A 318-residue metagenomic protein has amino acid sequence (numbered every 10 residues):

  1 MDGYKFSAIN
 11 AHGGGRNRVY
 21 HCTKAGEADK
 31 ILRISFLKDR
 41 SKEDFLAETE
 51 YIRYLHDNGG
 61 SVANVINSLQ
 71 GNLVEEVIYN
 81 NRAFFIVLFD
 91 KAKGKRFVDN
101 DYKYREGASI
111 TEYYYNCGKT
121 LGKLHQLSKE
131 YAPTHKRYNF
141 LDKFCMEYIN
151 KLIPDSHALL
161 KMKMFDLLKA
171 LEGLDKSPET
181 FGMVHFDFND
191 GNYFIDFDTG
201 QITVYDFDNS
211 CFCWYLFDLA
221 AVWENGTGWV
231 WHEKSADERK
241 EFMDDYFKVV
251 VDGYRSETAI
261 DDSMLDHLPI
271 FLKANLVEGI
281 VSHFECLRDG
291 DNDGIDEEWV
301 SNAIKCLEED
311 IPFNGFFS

Functional and structural regions predicted by a protein language model:
M1-A8: Juxta-kinase regulatory segment immediately upstream of eukaryotic protein kinase catalytic domains
G15-G26, I31, K169-F217: Active-site acidic catalytic loop and adjacent metal/ATP-binding pocket of ATP-dependent phosphoryl transfer enzymes
E27-Y131: ATP-binding pocket architecture of kinase catalytic cores
N67-L73, L121, P133-M146, K240-G253: Alpha-helical transmembrane segments of bacterial inner-membrane membrane proteins
E112, N116, D262-L272: All-alpha amphipathic helical-bundle segments outside canonical DNA-binding/catalytic cores that form hydrophobic
K136-L174, G228: Active-site catalytic-loop/activation-segment of kinase and kinase-like phosphoryl-transfer enzymes
L216-T258, K273-G290: Active-site activation/catalytic loop segments of kinase-like enzymes and analogous catalytic loops in related
E278-S318: ATP/Mg2+ or Mg2+-diphosphate-binding catalytic cores that bind nucleotide phosphates or diphosphates via glycine-rich
